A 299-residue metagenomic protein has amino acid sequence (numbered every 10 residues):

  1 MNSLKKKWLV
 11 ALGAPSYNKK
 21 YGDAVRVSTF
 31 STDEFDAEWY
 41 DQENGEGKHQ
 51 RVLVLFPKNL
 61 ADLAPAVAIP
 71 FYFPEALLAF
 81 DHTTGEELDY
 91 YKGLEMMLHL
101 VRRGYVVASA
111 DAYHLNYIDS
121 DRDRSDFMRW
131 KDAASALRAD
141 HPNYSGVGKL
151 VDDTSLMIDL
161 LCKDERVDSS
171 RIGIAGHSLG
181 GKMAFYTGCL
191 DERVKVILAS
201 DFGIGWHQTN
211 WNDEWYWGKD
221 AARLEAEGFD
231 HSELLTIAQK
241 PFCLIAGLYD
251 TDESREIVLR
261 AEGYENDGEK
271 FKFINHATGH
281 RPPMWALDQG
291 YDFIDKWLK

Functional and structural regions predicted by a protein language model:
Y17-A61: N-terminal cap/lid segment of alpha/beta-hydrolase-fold proteins
N44-E46, I69-E75, G247: Glycine-rich His-Gly loop
A64-P65: Alpha/beta-hydrolase fold active-site loops
P70, D111, A175, S200-D201 (+1 more regions): Alpha/beta-hydrolase-fold catalytic nucleophile elbow
P70-D152, C162-K163, T209-W211: Cap/lid segment of the alpha/beta-hydrolase catalytic domain
S155-A226: Primarily recognizes the serine-hydrolase "nucleophile elbow" in alpha/beta-hydrolase and SGNH/GDSL folds
W206-G263: The feature captures the conserved acid-bearing segment of alpha/beta-hydrolase catalytic domains
Y264-K299: C-terminal catalytic histidine-bearing segment of alpha/beta-hydrolase fold enzymes
